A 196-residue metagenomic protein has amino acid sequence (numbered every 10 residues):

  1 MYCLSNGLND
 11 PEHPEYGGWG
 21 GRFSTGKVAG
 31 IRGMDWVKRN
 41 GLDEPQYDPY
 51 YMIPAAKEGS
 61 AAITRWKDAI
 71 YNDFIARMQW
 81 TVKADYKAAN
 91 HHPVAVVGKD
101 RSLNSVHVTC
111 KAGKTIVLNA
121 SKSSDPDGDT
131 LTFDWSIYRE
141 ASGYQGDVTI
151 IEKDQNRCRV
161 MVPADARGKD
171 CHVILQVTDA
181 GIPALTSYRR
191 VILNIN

Functional and structural regions predicted by a protein language model:
M1-V117, T130, I137-Y144: N-terminal acidic, glycine/proline-rich low-complexity segments
I116, K122-D127, R139, D179: Extracellular acidic, Ser/Thr/Pro-rich low-complexity tracts
I137-M161: Surface-exposed, flexible coil segments in extracellular/virion-facing regions
M161-R167, A180: Short, surface-exposed loop/turn segments at beta-strand-coil junctions that are enriched for proline with nearby
T178-A184: Short, solvent-exposed loop/turn segments at the edges of extracellular beta-sandwich modules
A184-V191: Extracellular and select intracellular beta-sandwich modules with Ser/Thr-enriched, small-residue motifs on
I192-N196: Short beta-strand edge segments in extracellular beta-sheet folds
